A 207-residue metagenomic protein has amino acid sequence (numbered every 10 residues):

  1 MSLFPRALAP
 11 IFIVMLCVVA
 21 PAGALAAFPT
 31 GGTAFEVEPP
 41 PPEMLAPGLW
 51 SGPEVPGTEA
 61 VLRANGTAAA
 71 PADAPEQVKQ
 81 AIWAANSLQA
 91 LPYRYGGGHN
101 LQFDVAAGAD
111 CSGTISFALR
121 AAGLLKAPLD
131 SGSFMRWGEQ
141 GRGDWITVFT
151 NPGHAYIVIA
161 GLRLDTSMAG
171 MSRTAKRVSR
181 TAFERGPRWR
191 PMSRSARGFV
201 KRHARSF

Functional and structural regions predicted by a protein language model:
M1-I11: Bacterial N-terminal signal peptides that target proteins for export
P10-A20: Bacterial N-terminal signal peptides
V18-E38: C-terminal region of N-terminal signal peptides and the immediate post-cleavage residues of exported proteins
G31-S112, R120-L124, G141-G143, F149-P152 (+1 more regions): N-terminal capping segments
K79-I82, A109, S116-F199: ...with weaker cross-activation on analogous glycine-rich loops/strands in unrelated enzymes
R202-A204: Short amphipathic beta-strand and strand-loop transition segments with alternating hydrophobic
